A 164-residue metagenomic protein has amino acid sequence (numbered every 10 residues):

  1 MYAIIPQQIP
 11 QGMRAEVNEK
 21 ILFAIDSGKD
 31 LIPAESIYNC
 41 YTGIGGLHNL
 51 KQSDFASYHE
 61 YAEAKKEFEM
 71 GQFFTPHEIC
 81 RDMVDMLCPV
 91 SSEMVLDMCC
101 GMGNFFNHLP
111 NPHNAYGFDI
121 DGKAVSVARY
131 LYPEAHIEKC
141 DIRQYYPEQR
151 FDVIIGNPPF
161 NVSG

Functional and structural regions predicted by a protein language model:
M1-G164: Class I S-adenosyl-L-methionine-dependent methyltransferase catalytic core
